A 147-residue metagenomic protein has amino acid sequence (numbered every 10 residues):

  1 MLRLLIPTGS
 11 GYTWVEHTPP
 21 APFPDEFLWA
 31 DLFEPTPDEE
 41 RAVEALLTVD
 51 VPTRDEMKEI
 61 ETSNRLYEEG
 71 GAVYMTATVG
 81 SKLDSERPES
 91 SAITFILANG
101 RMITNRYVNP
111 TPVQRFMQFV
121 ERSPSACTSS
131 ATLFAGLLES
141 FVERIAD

Functional and structural regions predicted by a protein language model:
M1-D147: Peripheral, non-transmembrane regulatory/ligand-interaction domains of membrane transport proteins
